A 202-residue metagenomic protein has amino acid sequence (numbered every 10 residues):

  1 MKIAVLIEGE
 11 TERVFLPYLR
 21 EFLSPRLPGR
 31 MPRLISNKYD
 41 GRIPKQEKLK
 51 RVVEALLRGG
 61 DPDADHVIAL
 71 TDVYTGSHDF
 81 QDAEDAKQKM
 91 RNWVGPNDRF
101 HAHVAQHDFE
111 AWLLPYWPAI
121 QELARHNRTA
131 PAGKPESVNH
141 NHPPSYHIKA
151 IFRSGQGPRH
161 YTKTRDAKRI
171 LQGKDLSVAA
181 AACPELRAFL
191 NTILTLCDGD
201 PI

Functional and structural regions predicted by a protein language model:
K2, R13-D40, Q46-I202: C-terminal accessory helical subdomains adjacent to catalytic cores in phosphodiester- and nucleotide-handling enzymes
I7-G9, R13: Extended, compositionally biased accessory segments flanking or bridging domains
